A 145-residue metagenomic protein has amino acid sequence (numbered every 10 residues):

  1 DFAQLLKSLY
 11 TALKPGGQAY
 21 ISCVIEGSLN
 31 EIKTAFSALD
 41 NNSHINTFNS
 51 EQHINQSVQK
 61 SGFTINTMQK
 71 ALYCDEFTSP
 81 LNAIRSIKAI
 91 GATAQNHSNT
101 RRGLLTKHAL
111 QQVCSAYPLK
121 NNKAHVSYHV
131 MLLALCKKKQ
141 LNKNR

Functional and structural regions predicted by a protein language model:
D1-A3, C23: A short SAM/SAH-binding and catalytic strip from SAM-dependent methyltransferases
A3-Q18: A short glycine-rich, Lys/Arg-flanked "PGG" loop and its adjoining helix->strand segment in the class I
Q4-K7, T34-S37, L81-N82: Short, glycine/charged-enriched secondary-structure capping and boundary segments
Y10, S57, G62-F63, L132 (+1 more regions): A generic structural signal for ordered secondary structure
K14-T78, T93-N99: Conserved catalytic/acceptor-binding region of the Class I
Q69-R145: Conserved Class I S-adenosyl-L-methionine
